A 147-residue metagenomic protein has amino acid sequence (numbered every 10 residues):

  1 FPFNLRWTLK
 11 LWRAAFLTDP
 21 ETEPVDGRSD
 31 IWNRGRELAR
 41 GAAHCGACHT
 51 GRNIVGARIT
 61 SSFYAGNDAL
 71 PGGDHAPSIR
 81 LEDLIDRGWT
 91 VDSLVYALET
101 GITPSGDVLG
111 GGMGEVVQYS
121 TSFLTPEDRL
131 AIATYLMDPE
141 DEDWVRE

Functional and structural regions predicted by a protein language model:
F1-L11: Extended, well-folded interaction surfaces typified by the phenylalanyl-tRNA synthetase beta subunit core
K10-R40, D83, E147: Electrostatic cytochrome c docking/interface patches
R28-W32, A47, N53-R58, I102-P104 (+2 more regions): Inter-heme linker and motif-flanking segments adjacent to c-type heme-binding CXXCH motifs in c-type cytochromes
R34, S78, G112: Conserved beta-strand positions that form and line the central face of beta-propeller blades
L38, A42-R52, I132, L136: The canonical Cys-X-X-Cys-His
A43, F63-P104, E115-R129: Electron-transfer interface patches adjacent to heme c in soluble/periplasmic c-type cytochromes and di-/multiheme
G51-T60, N67, T90-S93, T103-G111 (+1 more regions): Extended intrinsically disordered, low-complexity coil regions enriched in Ser, Thr, Gly, Ala and often Pro
G111-E147: A cross-kingdom marker for long, charged
